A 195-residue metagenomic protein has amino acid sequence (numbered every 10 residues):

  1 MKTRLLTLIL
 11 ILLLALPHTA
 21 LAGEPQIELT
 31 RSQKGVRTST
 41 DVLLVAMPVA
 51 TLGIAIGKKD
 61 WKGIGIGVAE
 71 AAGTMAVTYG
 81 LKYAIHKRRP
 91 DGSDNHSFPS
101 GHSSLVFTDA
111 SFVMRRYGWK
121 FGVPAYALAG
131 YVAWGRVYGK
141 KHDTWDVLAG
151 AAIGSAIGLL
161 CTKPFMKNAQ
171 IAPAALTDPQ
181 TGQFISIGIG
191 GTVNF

Functional and structural regions predicted by a protein language model:
K2-L43, K62, T78-Y79, Y83-F195: Replace "edges of transmembrane helices
M47-G53: Hydrophobic core of alpha-helical transmembrane segments in multi-pass integral membrane proteins
V49, E70-T74, G150, G154: Hydrophobic alpha-helical membrane-embedded or membrane-associated segments
A50, I66-G67, A110: Residues at structural and domain junctions
I54-G73: Interfacial segments of alpha-helical transmembrane regions
